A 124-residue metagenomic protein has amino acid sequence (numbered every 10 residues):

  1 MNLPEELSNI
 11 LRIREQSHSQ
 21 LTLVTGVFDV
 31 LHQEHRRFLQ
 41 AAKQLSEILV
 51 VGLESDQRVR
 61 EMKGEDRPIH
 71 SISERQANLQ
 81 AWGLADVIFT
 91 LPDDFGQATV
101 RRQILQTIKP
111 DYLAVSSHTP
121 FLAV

Functional and structural regions predicted by a protein language model:
M1-V124: Nucleotidyltransferase catalytic core that binds NTPs
